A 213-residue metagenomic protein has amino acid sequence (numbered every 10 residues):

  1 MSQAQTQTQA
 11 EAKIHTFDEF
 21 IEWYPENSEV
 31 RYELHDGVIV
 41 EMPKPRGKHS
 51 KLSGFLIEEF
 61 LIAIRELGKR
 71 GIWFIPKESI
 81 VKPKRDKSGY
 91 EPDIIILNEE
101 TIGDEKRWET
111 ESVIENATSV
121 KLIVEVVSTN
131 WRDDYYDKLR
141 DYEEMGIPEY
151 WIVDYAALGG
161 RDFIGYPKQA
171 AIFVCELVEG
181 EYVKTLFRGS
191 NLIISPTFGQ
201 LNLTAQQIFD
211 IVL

Functional and structural regions predicted by a protein language model:
M1-L213: Gly/Pro/Ser/Thr-rich low-complexity, intrinsically disordered segments predominantly at protein N-termini
